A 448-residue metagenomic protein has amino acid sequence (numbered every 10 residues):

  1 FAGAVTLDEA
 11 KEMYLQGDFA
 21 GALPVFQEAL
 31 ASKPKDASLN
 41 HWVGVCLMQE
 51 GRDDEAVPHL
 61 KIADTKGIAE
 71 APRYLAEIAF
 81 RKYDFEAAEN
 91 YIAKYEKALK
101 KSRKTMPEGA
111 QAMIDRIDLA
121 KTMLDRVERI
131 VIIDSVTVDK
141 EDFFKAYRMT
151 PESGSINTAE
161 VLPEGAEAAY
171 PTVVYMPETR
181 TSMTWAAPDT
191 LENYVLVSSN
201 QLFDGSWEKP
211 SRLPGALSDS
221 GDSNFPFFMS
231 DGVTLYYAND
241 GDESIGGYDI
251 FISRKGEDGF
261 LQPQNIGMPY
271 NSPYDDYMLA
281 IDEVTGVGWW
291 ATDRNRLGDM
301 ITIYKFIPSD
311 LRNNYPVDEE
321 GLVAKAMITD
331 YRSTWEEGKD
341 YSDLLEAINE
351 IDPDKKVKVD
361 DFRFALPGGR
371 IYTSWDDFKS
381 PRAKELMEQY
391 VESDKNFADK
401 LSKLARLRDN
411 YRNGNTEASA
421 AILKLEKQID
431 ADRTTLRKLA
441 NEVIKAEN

Functional and structural regions predicted by a protein language model:
G3-E28, S32, L386-S402, R406: Alpha-helical segment of the N-proximal tetratricopeptide repeat
P34, K66-I68, K100: Short coil turns that delineate tetratricopeptide repeat
Q49, E70, Y74, R81 (+6 more regions): Short, conserved micro-motifs composed of acidic
